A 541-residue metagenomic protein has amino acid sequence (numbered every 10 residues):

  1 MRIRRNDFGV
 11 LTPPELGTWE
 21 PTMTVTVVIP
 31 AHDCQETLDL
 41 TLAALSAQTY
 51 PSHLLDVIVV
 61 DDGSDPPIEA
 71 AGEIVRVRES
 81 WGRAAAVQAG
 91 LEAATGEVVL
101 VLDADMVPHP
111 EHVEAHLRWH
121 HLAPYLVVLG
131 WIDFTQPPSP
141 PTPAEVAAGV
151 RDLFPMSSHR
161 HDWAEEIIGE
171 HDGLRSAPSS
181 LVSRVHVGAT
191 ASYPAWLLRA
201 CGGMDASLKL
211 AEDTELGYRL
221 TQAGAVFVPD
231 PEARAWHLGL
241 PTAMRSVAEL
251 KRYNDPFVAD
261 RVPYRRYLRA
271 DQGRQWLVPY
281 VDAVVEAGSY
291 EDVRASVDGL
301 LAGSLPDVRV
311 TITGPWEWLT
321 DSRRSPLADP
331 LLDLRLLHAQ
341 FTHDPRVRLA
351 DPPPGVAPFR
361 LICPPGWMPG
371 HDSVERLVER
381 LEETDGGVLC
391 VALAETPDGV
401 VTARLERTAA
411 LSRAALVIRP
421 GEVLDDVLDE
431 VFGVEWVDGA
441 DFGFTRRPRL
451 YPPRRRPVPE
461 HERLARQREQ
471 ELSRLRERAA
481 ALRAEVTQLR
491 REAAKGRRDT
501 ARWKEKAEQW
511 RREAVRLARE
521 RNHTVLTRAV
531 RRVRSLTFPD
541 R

Functional and structural regions predicted by a protein language model:
M1-A44, D255-E291: N-proximal low-complexity "stem/linker" segments adjacent to membrane-targeting elements
A43-L54, D298-D307: Short, acidic, metal-binding catalytic loop of nucleotide-sugar glycosyltransferases
D61-I68, M106, G314-D329: A conserved acidic beta->alpha catalytic loop
V77-A94, A115, Q340-P352: Glycine-rich, basic loop-to-helix element that forms the pyrophosphate-binding segment of sugar-nucleotide handling
V99, R360-I362: Short aromatic/hydrophobic "clamp" motif used to bind/position activated sugar donors
E111-R160, M368-A403: Conserved donor NDP-sugar-binding/catalytic core segment of glycosyltransferases
M156-S192, G387-V388, T396-A403, R407-E430: A recurrent flexible, glycine/aromatic-enriched loop bordering the glycosyltransferase active site that acts as
P452-R541: Boundary detector for helix-to-coil junctions that initiate low-complexity/charged tails
